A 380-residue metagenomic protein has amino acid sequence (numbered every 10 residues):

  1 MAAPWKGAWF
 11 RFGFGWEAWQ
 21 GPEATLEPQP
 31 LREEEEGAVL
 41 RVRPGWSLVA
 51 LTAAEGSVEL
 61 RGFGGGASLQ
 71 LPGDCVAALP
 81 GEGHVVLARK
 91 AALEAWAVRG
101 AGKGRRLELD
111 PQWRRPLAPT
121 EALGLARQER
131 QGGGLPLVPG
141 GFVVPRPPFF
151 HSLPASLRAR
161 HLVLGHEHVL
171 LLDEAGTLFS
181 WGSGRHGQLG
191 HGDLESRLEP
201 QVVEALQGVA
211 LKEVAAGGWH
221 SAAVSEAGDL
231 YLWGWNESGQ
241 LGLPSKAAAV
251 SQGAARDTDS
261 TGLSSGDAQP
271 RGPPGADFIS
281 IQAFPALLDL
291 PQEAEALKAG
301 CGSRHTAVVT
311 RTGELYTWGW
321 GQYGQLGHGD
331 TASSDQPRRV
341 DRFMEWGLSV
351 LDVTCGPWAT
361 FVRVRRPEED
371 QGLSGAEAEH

Functional and structural regions predicted by a protein language model:
M1-A2, A8-F12, W16-V42, G56-P80 (+6 more regions): WD40-like beta-propeller blades
F10, V58-E59, E94-W96, F179 (+5 more regions): WD40 beta-propeller blade core
R11, L48-L51, L60, H84-L87 (+7 more regions): Conserved core positions of repeat-based scaffolds
G37-V39, G73-A77, S156-H161, E167 (+7 more regions): Canonical WD40 repeat/beta-propeller blade segments in eukaryotic WD-repeat proteins
R43, L79, V163, L171 (+8 more regions): Conserved beta-strand position repeated across blades of beta-propeller domains
E108-V144, A249-A276, G372-H380: Long, low-complexity intrinsically disordered regulatory regions in eukaryotic signaling/cytoskeletal proteins
P291-Y323: Loop/turn-rich, solvent-exposed surfaces of beta-rich toroidal or solenoidal domains
T331, D335, D341-H380: Blade-level signature of beta-propeller repeat domains, shared across WD40, Kelch, NHL, RCC1 and BNR/Asp-box propellers
